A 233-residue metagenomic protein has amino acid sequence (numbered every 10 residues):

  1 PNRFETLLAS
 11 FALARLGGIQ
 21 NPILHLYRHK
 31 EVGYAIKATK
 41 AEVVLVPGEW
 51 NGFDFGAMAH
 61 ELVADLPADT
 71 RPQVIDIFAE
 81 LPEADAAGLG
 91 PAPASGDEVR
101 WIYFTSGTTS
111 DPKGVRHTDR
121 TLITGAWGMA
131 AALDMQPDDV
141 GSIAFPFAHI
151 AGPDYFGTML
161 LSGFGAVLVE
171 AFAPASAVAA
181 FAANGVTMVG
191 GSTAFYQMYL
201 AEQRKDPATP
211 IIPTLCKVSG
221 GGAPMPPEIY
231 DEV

Functional and structural regions predicted by a protein language model:
P1, V46-M58, F145, E170-F172 (+1 more regions): Adenylate-forming
P1-F11: Cytochrome P450 catalytic-core helices
P1-R3, L24-L26, M135, A144-H149: Conserved AMP-binding
F11-L16, K37-A38, H149, L160-L161: Short hydrophobic alpha-helices that are characteristic scaffold elements of the AMP-binding
L13, V99, T105-T108, G141 (+5 more regions): Conserved S/T- and glycine-rich ATP-binding loop of Class I adenylate-forming
G18-P82: Structural core segment of the AMP-binding/adenylate-forming
I75-D76, A86-F104, D111, R116-D119 (+1 more regions): Conserved pre-ATP/AMP-binding loop-to-beta segment of ANL
I123-V140, F147-M188, M198, E202-K205: Conserved AMP-binding/adenylation subdomain of ANL enzymes
